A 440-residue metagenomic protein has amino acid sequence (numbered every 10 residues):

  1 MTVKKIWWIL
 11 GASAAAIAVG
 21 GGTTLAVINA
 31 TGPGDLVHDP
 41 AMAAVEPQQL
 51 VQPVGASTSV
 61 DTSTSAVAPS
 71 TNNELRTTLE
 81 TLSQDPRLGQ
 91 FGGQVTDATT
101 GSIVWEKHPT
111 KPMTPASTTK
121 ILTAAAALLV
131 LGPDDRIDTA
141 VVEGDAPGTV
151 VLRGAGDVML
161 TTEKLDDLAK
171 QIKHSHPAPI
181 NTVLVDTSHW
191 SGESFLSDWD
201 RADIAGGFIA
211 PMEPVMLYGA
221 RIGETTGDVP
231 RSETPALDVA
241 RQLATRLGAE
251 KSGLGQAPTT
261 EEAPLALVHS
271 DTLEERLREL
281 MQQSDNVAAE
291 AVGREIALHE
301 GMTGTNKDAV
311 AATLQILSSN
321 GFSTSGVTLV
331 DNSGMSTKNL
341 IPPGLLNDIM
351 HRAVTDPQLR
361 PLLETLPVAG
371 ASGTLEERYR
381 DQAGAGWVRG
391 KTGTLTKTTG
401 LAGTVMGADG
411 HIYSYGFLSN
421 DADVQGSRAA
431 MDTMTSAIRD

Functional and structural regions predicted by a protein language model:
T2-D39: Hydrophobic single-pass membrane-targeting/anchoring helices
V37-D39, A44-P112, Q171-P177, D440: Beta-lactamase-like hydrolase cores
G92-T96, V104-E106, V142, T149-R153 (+5 more regions): Soluble periplasmic/extracytoplasmic beta-strand elements of cell-envelope proteins
G101, P115-P133, V215, Q242-L243 (+2 more regions): Active-site SXXK
V104-E106, L298-D440: Small-residue-rich helix-loop
L129-D145, K251-A257, L359-L363: Short, well-structured active-site flanking segments
T139-A240, L273-V310: Active-site-adjacent helix/loop patches that line small-molecule binding or acyl-intermediate pockets
R221-R360: A small/polar active-site loop signature that marks catalytic segments
